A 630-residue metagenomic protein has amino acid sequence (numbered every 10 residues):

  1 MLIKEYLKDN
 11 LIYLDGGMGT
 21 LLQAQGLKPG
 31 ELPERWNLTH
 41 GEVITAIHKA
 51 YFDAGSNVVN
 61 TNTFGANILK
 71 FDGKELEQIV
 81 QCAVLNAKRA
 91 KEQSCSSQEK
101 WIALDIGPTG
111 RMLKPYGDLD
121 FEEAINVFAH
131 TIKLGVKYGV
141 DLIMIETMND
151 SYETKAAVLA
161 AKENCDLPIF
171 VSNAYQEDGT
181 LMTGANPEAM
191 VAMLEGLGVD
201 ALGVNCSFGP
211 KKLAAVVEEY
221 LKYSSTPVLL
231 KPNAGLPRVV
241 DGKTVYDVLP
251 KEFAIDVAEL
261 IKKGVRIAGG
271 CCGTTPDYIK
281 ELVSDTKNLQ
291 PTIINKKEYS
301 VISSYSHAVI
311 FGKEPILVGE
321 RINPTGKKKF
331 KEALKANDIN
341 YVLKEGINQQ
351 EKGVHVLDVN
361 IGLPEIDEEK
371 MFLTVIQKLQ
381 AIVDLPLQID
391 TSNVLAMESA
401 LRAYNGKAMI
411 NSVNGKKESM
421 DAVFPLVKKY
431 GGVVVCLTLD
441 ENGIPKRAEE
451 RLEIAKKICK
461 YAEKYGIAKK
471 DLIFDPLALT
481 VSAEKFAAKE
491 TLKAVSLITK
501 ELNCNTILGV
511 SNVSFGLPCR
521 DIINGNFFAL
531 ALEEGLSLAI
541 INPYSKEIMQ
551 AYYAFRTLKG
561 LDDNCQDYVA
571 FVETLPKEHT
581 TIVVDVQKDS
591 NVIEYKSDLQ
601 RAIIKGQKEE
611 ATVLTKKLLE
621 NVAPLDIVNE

Functional and structural regions predicted by a protein language model:
M1-I473, L479-E630: Domain-level signal for soluble alpha/beta catalytic cores
